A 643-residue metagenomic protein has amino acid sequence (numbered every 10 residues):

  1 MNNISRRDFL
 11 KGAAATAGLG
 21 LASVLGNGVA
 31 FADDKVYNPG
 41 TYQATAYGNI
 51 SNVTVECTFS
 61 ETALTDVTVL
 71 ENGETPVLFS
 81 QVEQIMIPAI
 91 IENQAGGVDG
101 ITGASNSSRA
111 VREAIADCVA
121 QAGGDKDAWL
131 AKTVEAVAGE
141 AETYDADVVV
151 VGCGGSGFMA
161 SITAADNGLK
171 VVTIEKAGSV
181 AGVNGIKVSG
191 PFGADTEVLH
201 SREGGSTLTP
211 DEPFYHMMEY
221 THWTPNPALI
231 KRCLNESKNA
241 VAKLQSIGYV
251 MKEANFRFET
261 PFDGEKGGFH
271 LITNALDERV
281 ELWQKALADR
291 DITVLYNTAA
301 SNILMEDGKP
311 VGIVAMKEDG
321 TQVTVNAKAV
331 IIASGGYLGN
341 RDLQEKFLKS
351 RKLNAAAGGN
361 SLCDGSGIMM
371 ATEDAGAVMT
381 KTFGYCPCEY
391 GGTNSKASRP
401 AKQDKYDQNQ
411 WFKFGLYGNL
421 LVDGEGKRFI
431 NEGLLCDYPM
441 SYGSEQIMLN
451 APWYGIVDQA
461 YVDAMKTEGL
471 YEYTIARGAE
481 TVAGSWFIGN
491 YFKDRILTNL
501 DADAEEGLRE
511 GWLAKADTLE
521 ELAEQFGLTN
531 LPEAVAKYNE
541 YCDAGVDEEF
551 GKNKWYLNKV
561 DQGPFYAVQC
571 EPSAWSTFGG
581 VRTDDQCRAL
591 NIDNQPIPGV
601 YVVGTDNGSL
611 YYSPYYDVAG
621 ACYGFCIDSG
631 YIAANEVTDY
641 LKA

Functional and structural regions predicted by a protein language model:
M1-G20: N-terminal secretory signal peptides and thylakoid transit peptides that target proteins across membranes
K35-K132: Active-site- and interface-proximal helix/loop "cap" or "latch" segments in soluble metabolic and energy-transducing
G139-G154: Beta1/beta-strand and adjacent pyrophosphate-binding region of the FAD-binding site in flavoprotein oxidoreductases
Y144-A146, G320-A329: Core beta-strand elements of the Rossmann-like FAD/NAD(P) dinucleotide-binding domain in flavoenzyme oxidoreductases
S179-T293, D342, L421, N553: Conserved N-terminal/central alpha/beta ligand/cofactor-binding core
N302, T518, T529-P614: A glycine-rich dinucleotide-binding beta-alpha-beta segment and adjacent secondary-structure elements that constitute
N326-K396, Y623-C626, I632: Glycine-rich loop(s) and the adjacent beta-strand/alpha-helix scaffold that form part
I368-M370, A377-Q525: An anion/pyrophosphate-binding glycine-rich loop and adjacent beta-alpha core in soluble alpha-beta enzymes
